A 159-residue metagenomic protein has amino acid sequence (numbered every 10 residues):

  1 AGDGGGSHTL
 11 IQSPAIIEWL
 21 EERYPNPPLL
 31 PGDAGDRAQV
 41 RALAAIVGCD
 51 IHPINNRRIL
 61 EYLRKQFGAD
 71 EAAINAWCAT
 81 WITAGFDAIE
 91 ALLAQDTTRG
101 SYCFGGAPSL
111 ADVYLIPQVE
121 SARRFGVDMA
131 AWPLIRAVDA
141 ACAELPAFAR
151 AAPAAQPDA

Functional and structural regions predicted by a protein language model:
A1-A73, A94: GST-like domain detector, emphasizing the conserved glutathione-binding G-site in the N-terminal thioredoxin-like
I17-E21, R41-A44, F86, E90 (+2 more regions): Non-transmembrane alpha-helical segments in soluble domains of secreted/periplasmic/extracellular proteins
N26, A91-F104, A147-A151: Surface-exposed helix-capping loop/turn segments at secondary-structure junctions
L29-Q39, W77-C78, T97-A111: All-alpha amphipathic helical-bundle segments outside canonical DNA-binding/catalytic cores that form hydrophobic
L43-V47, F67-I74, A79, R136-R150: Short, mixed-charge aromatic SLiMs
I54-R58, Y102-D128, R136, A141-E144 (+1 more regions): GST superfamily/GST-like fold recognition
A76-A94: Amphipathic alpha-helical packing segments from all-alpha helical-bundle domains
A151-A159: Terminal-tail/helix-coil boundary detector
